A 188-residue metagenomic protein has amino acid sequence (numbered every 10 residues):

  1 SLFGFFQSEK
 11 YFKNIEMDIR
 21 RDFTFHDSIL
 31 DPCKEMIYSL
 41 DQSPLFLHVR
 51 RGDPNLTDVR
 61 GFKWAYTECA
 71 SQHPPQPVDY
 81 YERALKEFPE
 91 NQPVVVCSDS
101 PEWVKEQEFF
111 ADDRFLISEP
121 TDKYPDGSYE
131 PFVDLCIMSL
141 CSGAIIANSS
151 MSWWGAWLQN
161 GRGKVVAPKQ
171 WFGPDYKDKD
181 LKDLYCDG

Functional and structural regions predicted by a protein language model:
S1-N91: Secretory-pathway luminal glycosyltransferase catalytic domains
W64-Q76, D113-I117, K164-V166, L184-D187: Short, low-complexity, polar/charged sequence segments that are solvent-exposed and flexible
P89-D178: Donor-binding and catalytic core of enzymes assembling or modifying cell-surface/extracellular glycoconjugates
P174-G188: Leloir-type glycosyltransferase catalytic cores
